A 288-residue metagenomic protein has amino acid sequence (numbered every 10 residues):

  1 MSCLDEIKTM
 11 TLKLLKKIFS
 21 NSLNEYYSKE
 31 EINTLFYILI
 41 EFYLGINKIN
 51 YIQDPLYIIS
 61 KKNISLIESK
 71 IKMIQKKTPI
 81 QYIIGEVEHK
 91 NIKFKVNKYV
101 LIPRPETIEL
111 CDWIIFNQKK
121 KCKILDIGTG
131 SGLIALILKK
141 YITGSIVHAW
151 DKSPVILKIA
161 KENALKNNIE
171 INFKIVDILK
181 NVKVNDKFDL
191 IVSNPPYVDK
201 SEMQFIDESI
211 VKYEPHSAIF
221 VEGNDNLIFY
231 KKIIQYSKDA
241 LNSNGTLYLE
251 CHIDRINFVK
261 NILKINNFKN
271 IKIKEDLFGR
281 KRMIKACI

Functional and structural regions predicted by a protein language model:
S2-I84: N-terminal auxiliary segments of SAM/dcSAM-dependent transferases
I18, I38, L66-S69, E109 (+5 more regions): Alpha-helical elements of Rossmann-like donor-binding domains used by nucleotide-donor carbohydrate transfer enzymes
I46-N47, N91, V211-H216: Short, basic/glycine-rich phosphate-binding loops at helix/coil junctions that contact nucleotide phosphates
D54, E68-I142, V147-I159, K285: SAM-dependent Rossmann-like transferase core, predominantly class I methyltransferases with a strong bias toward
P55, N97-K98, N194, C251: A secondary-structure boundary/capping signal
S60-S65, N117-C122, T143-G144, K180-D186 (+1 more regions): Short, glycine- and charge-enriched coil/turn segments that flank and shape catalytic ligand pockets
N63, P103-E106, F229: An acidic site on a long C-lobe helix of protein kinase domains
S145, W150-I288: S-adenosylmethionine
